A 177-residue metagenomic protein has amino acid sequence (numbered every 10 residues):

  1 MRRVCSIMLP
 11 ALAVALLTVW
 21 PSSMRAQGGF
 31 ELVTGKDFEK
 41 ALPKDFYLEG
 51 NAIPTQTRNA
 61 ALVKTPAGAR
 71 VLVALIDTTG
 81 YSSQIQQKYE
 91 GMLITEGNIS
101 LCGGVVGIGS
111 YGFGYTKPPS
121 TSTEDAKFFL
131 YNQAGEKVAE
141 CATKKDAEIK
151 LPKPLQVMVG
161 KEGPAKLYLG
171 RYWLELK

Functional and structural regions predicted by a protein language model:
M1-V4: Positively charged n-region of N-terminal signal peptides that target proteins for export
M8-L9, K144: General secretory precursor processing signal
L9-V19: Bacterial N-terminal signal peptides
M24-Q84, N132-K177: Primarily secretory-pathway and cell-envelope proteins
T78-Q133: Mid-length scaffold segments of soluble, non-membrane domains
